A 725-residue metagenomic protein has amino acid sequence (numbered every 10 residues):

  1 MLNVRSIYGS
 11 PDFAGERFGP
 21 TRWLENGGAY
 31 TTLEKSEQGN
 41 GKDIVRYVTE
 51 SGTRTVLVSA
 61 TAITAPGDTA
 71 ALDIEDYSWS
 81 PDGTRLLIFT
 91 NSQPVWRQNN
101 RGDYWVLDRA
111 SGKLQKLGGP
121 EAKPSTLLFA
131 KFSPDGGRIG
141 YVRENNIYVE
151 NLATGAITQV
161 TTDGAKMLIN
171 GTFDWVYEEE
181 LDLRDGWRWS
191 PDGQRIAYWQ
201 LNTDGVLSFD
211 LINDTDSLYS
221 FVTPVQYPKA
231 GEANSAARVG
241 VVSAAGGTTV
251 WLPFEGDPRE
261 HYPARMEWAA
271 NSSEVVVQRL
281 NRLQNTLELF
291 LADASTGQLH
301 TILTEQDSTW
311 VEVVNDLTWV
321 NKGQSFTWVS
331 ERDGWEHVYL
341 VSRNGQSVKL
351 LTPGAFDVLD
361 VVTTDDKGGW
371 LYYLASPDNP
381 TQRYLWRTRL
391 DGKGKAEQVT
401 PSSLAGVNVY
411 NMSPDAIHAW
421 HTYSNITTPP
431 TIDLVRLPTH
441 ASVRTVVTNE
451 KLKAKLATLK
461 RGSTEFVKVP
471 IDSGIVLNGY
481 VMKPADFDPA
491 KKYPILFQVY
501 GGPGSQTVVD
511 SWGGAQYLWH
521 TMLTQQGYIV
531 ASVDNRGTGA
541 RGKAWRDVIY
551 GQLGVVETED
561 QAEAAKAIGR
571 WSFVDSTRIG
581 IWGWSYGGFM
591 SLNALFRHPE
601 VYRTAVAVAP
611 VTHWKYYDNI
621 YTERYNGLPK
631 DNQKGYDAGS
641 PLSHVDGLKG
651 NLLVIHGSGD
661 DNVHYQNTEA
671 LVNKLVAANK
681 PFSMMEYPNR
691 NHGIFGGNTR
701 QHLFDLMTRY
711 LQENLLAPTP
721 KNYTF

Functional and structural regions predicted by a protein language model:
M1-H418, S424-P430, L434-V435, R461 (+3 more regions): Beta-propeller folds
G186, L207-F209, A264-R265, S272 (+3 more regions): Serine-hydrolase catalytic core recognition
